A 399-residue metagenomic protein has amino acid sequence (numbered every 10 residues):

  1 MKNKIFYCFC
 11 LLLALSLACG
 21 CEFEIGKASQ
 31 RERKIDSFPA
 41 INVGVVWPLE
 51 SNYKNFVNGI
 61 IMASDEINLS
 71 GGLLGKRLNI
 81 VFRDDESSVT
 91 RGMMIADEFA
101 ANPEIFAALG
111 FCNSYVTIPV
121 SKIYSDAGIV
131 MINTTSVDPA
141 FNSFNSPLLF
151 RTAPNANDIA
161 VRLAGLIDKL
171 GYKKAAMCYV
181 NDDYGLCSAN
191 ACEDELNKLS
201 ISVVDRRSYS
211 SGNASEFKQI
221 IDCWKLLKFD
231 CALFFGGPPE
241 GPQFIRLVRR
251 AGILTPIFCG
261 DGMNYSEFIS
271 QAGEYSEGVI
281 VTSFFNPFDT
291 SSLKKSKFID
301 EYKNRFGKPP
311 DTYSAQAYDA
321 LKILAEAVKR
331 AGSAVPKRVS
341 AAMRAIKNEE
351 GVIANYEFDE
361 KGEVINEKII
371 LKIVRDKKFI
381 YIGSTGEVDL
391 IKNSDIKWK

Functional and structural regions predicted by a protein language model:
M1-K4: Positively charged n-region of N-terminal signal peptides that target proteins for export
F6-K399: Extracytosolic ligand-binding ectodomains
